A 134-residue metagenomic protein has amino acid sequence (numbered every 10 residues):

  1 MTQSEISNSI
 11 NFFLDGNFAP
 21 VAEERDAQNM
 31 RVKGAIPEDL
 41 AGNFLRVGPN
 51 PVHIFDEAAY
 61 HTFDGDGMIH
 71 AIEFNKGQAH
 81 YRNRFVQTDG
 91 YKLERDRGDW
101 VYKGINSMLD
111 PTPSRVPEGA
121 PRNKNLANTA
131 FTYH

Functional and structural regions predicted by a protein language model:
M1-H134: Beta-propeller domains
